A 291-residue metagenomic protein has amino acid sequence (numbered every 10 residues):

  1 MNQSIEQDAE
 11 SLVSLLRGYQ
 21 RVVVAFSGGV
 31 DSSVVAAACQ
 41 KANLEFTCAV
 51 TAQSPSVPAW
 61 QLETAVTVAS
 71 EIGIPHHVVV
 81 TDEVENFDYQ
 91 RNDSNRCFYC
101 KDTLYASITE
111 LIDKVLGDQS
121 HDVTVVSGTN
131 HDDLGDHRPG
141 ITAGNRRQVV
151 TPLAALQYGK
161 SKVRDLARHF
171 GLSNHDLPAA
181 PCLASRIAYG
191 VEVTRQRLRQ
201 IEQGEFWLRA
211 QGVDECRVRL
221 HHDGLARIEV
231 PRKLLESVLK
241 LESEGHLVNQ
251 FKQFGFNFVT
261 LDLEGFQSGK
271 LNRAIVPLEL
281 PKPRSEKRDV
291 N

Functional and structural regions predicted by a protein language model:
M1-H169, A210, A226, H246-F256 (+3 more regions): ATP-dependent adenylation/nucleotidyltransferase module used to activate substrates
A25, C182, E229: Conserved beta-strand segments that form the floor/walls of ligand-binding pockets within enzyme and binding domains
V35, V79, L177, V218 (+1 more regions): Residue-level detector of family-conserved "landmark" positions at structurally sensitive sites
Q61-L62, A179, K240-S243: Residues at alpha-helix caps and immediate loop-helix transition turns in enzyme cores, especially N- and C-cap
C97, A188, P231-K233: A broad detector of the eukaryotic-type serine/threonine protein kinase catalytic domain
A154, Y158-L208, G212-R217: Mid-to-C-terminal catalytic subdomains of enzymes that bind/position adenosyl phosphate moieties or nucleic-acid
R199-R227, R232-N291: Auxiliary Fe-S-binding modules of radical SAM enzymes
